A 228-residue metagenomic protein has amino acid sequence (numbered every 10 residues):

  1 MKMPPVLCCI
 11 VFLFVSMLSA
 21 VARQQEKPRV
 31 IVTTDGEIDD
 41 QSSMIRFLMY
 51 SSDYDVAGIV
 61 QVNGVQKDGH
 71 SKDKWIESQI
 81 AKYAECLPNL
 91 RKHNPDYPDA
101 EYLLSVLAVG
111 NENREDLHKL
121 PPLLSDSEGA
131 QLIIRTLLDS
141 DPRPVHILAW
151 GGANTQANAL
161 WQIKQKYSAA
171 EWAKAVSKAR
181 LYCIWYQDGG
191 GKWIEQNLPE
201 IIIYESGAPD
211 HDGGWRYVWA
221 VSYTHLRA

Functional and structural regions predicted by a protein language model:
M1-C8: Bacterial N-terminal signal peptides that target proteins for export
C8-S16: Bacterial N-terminal signal peptides
A20-Q24: Boundary at the C-terminal end of the N-terminal hydrophobic targeting segment
P28, L48-S140: Glycine-rich nucleotide/cofactor/substrate-binding loop typically near the N-terminus or early in the first domain
V30-T33, A57-Q61, H146-A149, R180-C183: Structural recognition of the beta-strand scaffold that forms the well-ordered cores of secreted hydrolase catalytic
S43-Y50, L160: Histidine-anchored nucleotide/phosphate-binding helix
A149, A153-H211: Extracytoplasmic, non-cytosolic globular domains
T224-A228: Conserved small/polar residues in nucleotide/adenosyl-binding loops
